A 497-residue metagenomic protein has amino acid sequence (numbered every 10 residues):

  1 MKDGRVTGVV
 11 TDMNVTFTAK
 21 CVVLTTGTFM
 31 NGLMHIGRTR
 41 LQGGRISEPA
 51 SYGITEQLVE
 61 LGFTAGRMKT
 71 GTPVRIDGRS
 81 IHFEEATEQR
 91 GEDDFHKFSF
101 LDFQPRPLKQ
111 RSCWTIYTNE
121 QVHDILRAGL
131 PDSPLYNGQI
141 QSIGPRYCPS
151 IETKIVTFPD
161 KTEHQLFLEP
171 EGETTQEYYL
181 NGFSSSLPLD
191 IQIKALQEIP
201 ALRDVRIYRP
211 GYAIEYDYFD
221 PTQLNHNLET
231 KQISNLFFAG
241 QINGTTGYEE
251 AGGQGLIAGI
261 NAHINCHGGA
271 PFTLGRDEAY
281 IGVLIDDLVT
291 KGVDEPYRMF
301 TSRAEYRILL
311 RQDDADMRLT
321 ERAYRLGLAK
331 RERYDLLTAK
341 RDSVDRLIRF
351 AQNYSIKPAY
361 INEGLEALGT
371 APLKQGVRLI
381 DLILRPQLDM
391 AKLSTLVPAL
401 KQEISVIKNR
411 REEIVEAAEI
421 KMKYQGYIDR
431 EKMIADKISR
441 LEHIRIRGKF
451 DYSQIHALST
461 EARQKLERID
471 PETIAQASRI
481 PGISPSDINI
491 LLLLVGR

Functional and structural regions predicted by a protein language model:
M1-N31, I76-E85: Feature captures the FAD/FMN-dependent oxidoreductase FAD-binding
D3-V6, M34-G37, T70, I76-E84 (+4 more regions): Short acidic, glycine/serine/threonine-rich loops at helix termini
L24-I76, I199-P200, D204, I260-N265 (+1 more regions): Glycine-rich loop(s) and the adjacent beta-strand/alpha-helix scaffold that form part
E56-I193, T290-E363, A367-Q375, L382-P386: An anion/pyrophosphate-binding glycine-rich loop and adjacent beta-alpha core in soluble alpha-beta enzymes
Y179-T245, T273-D286, R411-K465, D470: A glycine-rich dinucleotide-binding beta-alpha-beta segment and adjacent secondary-structure elements that constitute
Q241-E249, E305-R307: Glycine-rich phosphate/pyrophosphate-binding beta-alpha loops
A251-L274: Internal hydrophobic alpha-helix adjacent to the cofactor/substrate pocket in enzyme cavities
R303, L309, T320-N489, L493-R497: Extended, charge-enriched "interface" segments that sit outside catalytic cores
